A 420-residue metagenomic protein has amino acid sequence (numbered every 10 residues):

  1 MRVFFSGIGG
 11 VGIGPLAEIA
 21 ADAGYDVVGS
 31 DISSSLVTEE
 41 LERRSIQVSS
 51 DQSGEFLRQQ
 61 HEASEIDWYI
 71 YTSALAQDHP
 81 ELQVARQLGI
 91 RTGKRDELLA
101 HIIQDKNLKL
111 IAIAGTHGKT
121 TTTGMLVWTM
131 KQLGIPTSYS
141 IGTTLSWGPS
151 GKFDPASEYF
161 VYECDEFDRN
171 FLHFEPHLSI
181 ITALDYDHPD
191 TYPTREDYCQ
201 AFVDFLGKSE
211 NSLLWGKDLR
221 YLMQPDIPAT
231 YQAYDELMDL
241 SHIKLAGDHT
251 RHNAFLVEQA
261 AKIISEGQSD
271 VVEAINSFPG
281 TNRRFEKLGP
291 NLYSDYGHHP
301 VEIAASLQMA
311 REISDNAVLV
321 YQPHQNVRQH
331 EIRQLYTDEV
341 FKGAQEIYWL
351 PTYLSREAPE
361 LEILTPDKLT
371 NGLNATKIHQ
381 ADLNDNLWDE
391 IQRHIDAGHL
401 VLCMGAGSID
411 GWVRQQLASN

Functional and structural regions predicted by a protein language model:
R2, G12, I19, N107 (+2 more regions): Nucleotide phosphate-binding/pyrophosphate-handling subdomain across enzymes that bind or process nucleotide phosphates
V3-I8, M404: Conserved N-terminal Rossmann-fold NAD(P)-binding element of oxidoreductases
I19-Y25, R43, F56-H61, S73 (+3 more regions): Phosphate-binding loop of NTP-binding sites
A20, Y69, I113, T182 (+5 more regions): Residue-level signal for inorganic ion chemistry
D26-E40: NAD(P)-binding Rossmann-fold cofactor-contacting core
V28-G29, S138, V318, Y348: Conserved beta-strand positions in the Rossmann-like core of class I SAM-dependent methyltransferases
R44, T337-A397: C-terminal helical cap/extension that packs against the catalytic core of soluble nucleotide-cofactor enzymes
G54-E65, L172, N386-I395: Short amphipathic alpha-helix with an adjacent loop that forms part of the alpha/beta core around
